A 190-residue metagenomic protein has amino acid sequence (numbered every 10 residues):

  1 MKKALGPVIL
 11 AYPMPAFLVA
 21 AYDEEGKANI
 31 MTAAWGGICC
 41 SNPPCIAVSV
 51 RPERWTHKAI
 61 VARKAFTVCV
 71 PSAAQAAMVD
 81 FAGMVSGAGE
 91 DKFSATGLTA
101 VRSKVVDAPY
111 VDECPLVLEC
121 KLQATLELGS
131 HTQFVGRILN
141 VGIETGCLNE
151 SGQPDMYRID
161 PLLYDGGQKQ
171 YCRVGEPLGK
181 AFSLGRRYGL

Functional and structural regions predicted by a protein language model:
M1-L190: Basic, polyanion-binding surface patches
